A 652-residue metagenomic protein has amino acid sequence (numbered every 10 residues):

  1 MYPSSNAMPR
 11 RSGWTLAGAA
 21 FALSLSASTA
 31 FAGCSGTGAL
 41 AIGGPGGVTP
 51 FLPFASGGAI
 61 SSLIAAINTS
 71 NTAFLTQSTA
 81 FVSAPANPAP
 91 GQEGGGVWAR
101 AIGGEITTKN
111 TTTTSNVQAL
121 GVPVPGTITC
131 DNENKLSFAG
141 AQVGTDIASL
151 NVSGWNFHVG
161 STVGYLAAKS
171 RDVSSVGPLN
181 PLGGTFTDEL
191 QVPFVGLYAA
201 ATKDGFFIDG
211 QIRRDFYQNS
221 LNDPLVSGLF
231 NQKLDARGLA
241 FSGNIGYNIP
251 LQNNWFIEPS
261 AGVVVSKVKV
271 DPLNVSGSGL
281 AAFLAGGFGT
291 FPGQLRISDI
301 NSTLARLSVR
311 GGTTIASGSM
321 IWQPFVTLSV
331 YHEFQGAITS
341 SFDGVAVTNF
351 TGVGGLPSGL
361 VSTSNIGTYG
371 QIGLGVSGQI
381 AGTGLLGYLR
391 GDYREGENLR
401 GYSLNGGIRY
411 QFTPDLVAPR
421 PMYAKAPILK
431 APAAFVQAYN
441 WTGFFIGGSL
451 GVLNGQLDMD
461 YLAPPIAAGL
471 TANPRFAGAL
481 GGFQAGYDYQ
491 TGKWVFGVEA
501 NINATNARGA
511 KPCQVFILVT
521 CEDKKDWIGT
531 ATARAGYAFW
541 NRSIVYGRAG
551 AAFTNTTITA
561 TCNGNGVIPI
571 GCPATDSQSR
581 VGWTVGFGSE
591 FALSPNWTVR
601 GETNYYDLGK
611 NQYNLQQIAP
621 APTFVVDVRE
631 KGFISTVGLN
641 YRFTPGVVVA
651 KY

Functional and structural regions predicted by a protein language model:
Y2-D209, F216-Q218, L229-R542, T554-N555 (+5 more regions): Secretion/assembly modules of Gram-negative surface proteins
N222: Substrate-binding cleft of carbohydrate-active enzyme catalytic domains
N563-V567: Glycine-aromatic-enriched beta-strand/loop faces of beta-sandwich-type recognition domains, especially lectin-like
